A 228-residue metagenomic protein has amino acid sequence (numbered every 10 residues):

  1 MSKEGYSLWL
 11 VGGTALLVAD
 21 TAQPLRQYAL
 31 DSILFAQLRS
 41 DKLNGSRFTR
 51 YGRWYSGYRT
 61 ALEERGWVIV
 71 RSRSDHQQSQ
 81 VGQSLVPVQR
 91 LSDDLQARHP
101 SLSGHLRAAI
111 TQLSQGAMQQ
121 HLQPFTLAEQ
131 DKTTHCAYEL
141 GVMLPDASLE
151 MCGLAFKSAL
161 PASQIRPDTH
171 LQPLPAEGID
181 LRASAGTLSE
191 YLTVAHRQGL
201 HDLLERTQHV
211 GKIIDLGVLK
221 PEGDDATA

Functional and structural regions predicted by a protein language model:
M1-V88, G116-A228: C-terminal assembly and membrane-engagement modules of membrane-active proteins
S92, R98, L102-M118: Membrane-active amphipathic alpha-helices enriched in small hydrophobic residues
